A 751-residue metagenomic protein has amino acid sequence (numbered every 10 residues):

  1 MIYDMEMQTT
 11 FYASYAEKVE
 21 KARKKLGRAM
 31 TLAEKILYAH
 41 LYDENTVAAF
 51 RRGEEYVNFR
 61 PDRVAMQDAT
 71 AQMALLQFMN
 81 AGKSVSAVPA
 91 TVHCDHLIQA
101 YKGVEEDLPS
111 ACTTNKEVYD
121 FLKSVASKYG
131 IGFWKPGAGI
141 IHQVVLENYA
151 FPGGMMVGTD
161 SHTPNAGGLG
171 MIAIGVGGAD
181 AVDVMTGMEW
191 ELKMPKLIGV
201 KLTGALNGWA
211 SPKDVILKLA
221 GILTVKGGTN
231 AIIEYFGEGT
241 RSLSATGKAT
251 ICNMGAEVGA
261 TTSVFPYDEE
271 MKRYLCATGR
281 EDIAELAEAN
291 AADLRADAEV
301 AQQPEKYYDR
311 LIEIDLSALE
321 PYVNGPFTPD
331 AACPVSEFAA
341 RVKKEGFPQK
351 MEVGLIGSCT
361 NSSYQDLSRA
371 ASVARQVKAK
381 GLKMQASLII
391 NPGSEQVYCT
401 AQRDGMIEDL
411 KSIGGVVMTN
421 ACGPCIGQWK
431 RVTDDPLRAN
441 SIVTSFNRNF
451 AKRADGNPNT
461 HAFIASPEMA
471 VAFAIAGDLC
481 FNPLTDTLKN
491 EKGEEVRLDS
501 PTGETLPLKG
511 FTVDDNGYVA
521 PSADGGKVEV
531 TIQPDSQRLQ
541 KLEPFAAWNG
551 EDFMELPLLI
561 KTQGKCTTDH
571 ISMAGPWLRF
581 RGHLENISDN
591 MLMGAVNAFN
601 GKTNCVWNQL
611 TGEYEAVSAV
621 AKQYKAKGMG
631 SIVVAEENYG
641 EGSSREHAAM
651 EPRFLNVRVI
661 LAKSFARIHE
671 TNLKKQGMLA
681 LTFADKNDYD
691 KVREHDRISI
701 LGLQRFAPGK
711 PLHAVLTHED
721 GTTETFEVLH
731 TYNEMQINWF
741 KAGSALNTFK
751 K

Functional and structural regions predicted by a protein language model:
Y3-D4, D68, F151-E285, L382 (+4 more regions): Mobile "lid/hinge" segments at catalytic clefts and subdomain interfaces of large enzymes
Q8-F11, Y15, E20-P195, R581-G582 (+2 more regions): Long, structured ligand/cofactor-binding scaffold of large enzymes
P109-T113, V118, K123-V157, G237 (+8 more regions): Accessory "access/gating" subregions that flank catalytic or transport cores
E191, C399-D409, R667-T682: Active-site-proximal loop->helix
F236-R241, K622, A626-F665: Extracellular/luminal Protease-associated
L488-T505, E670-W739, L746-F749: Acidic, glycine-rich flexible loop/linker segments
Y518-V634: Conserved, function-defining core regions and hallmark residues within catalytic/recognition domains
